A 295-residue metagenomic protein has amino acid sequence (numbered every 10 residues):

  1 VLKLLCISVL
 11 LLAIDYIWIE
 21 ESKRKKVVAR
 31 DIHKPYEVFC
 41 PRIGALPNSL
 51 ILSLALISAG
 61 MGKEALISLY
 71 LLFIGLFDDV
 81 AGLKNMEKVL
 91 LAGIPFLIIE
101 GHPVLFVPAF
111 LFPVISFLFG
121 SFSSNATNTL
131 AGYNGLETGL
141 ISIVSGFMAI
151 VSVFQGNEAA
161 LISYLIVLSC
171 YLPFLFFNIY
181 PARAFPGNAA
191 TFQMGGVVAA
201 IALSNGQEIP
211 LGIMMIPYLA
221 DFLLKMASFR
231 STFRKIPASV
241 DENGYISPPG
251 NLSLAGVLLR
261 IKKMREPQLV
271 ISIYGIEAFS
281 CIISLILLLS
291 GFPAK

Functional and structural regions predicted by a protein language model:
V1-K225, F229, S280, S284: "…together with the soluble PPM/PP2C metallo-phosphatase catalytic core" -> "…together with the soluble PPM/PP2C
R24-A29, S231-S239, A294-K295: Short, Lys/Arg-enriched, Gly/Pro-containing loop segments at transmembrane-helix junctions of multi-pass membrane
G44, K88, F154-E158, M214 (+3 more regions): Non-transmembrane, interaction-prone segments in cytosolic or luminal domains
P217-L269: Membrane-proximal soluble regions of multi-pass membrane proteins
P267-L288: Final/C-terminal transmembrane alpha-helix of multipass membrane proteins
